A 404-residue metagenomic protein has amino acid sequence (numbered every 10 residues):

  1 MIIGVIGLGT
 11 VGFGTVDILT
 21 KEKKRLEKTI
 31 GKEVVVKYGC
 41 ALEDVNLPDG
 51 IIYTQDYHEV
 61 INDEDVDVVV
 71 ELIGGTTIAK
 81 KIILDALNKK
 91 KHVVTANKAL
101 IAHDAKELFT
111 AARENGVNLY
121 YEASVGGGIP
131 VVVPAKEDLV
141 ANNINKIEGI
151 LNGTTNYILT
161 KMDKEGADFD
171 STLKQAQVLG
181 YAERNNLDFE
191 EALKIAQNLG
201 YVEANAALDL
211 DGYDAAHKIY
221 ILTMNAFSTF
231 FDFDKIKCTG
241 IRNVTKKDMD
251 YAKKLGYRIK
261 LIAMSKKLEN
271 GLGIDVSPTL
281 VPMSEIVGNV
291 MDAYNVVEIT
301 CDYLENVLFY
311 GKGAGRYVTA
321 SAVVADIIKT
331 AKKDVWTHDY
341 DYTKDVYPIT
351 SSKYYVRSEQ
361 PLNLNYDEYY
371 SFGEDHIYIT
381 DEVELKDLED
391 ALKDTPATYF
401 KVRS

Functional and structural regions predicted by a protein language model:
V5, I286-I349: ATP-dependent carboxylate/acyl-activation modules
G12-F13: N-terminal Rossmann-fold NAD(P) dinucleotide-binding loop
K21-P48: NAD(P)-binding Rossmann-fold cofactor-contacting core
Q55-A96: Rossmann-fold NAD(P) dinucleotide-binding segment
K80-D85, K98-K136: Rossmann-fold NAD(P)-binding glycine/threonine-rich loop
E137-A176, A182-H217, L222: Conserved anion/nucleotide-ligand pocket segment
A176, L193-N289, Y294-V296: Substrate-binding/catalytic subdomain of NAD(P)-dependent oxidoreductase enzymes
I327-S404: A conserved regulatory-domain signal marking ACT and ACT-like small-molecule sensing domains and adjacent regulatory
